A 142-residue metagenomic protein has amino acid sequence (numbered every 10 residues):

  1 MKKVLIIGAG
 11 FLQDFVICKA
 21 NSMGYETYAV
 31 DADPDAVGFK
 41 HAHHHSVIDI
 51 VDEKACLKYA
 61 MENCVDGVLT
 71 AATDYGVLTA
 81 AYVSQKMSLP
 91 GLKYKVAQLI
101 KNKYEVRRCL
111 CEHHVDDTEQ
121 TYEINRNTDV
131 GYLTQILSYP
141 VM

Functional and structural regions predicted by a protein language model:
M1-K95: ATP-binding N-terminal substructure of ATP-dependent carboxylate-amine bond-forming enzymes
L99-M142: Active-site nucleotide/adenylate-binding loops and adjacent lid/helix of ATP-dependent enzymes
